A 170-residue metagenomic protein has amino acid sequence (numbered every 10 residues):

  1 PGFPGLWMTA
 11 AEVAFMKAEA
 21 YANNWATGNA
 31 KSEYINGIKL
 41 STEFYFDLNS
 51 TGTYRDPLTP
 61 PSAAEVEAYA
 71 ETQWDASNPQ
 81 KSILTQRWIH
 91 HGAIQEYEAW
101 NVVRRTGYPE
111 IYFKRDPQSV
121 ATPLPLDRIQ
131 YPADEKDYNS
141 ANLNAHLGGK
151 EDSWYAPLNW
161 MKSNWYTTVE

Functional and structural regions predicted by a protein language model:
P1: Catalytic cores of enzymes that engage adenine nucleotides and/or redox cofactors via long glycine-rich, Lys/Arg/His
P4-W25, E33-S41, S82-W88: Extended, hydrophobic/aromatic-rich amphipathic alpha-helical segments that build helical scaffolds
W25-A26, Y108: Residue-level recognition of short, well-ordered coil/turn positions that link secondary-structure elements
T42-E170: C-terminal functional modules
